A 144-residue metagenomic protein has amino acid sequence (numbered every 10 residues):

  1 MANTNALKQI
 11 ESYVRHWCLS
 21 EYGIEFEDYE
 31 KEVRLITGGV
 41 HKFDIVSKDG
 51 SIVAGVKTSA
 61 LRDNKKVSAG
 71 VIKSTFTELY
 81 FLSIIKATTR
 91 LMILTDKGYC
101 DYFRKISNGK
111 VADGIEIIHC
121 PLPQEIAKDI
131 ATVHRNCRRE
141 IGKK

Functional and structural regions predicted by a protein language model:
M1-R34: Acidic-basic catalytic patches of nuclease active cores, encompassing PD-(D/E)XK and other metal-cofactor nuclease
A2, F76, C100-K144: Non-catalytic C-terminal interaction segments of nucleic acid-processing enzymes
D28, G55, M92, H119-P121: Structural signal for conserved beta-strand scaffold positions within catalytic alpha/beta enzyme cores
E32, I52, K143-K144: Conserved catalytic or regulatory cores that recognize and/or transform ribose-phosphate-containing ligands
G39-H41: Alpha-helical scaffolding within the catalytic cores of extracellular/periplasmic polymer-degrading hydrolases
F43-T58: Active-site beta-strand-loop-beta-strand hairpin of nuclease catalytic cores that positions key catalytic residues
K48, I85, A112-G114: Short, well-ordered coil/turn elements that cap or connect secondary structure elements
V56-K110: Catalytic cores of nucleic-acid endonucleases
